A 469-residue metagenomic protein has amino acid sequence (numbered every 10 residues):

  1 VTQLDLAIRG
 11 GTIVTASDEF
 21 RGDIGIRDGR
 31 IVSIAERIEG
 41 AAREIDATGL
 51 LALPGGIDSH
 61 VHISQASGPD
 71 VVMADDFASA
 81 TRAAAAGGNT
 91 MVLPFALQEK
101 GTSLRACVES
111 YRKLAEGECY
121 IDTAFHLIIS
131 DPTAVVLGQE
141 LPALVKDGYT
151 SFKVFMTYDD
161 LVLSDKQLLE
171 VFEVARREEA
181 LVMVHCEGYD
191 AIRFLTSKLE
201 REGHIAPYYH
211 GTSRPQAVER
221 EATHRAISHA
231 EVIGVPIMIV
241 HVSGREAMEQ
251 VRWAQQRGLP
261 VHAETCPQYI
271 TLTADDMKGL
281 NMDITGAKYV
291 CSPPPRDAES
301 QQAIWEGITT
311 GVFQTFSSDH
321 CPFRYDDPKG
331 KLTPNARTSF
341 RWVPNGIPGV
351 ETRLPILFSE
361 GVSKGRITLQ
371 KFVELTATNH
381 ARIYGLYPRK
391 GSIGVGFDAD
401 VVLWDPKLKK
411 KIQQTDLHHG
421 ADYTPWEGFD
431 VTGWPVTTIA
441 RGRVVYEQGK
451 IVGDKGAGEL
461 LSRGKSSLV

Functional and structural regions predicted by a protein language model:
V1-G40: N-terminal metal-binding scaffold of metallo-dependent hydrolase/deaminase domains
G11, G29, G49, H60 (+14 more regions): Divalent metal-coordination and catalytic microenvironments
A47-E118: Metal-associated gating/positioning segment near the N- to mid-region
V61-D75, A96, A124-L137, T212-Q216: Active-site mouth loops of central-metabolism enzymes
M73-T81, T133-L144, R225: Short, acidic/polar
G138-F316, C321-R324: Histidine/acidic residue-rich metal-binding segments in metalloenzymes
I205-P236, K288-Y289, T315-F316, P322-K407: His/Asp/Glu-enriched, well-ordered alpha-helical/loop segment that forms or immediately abuts the divalent-metal
G330-S339, V395-L461: C-terminal cap of metal-dependent C-N hydrolases
